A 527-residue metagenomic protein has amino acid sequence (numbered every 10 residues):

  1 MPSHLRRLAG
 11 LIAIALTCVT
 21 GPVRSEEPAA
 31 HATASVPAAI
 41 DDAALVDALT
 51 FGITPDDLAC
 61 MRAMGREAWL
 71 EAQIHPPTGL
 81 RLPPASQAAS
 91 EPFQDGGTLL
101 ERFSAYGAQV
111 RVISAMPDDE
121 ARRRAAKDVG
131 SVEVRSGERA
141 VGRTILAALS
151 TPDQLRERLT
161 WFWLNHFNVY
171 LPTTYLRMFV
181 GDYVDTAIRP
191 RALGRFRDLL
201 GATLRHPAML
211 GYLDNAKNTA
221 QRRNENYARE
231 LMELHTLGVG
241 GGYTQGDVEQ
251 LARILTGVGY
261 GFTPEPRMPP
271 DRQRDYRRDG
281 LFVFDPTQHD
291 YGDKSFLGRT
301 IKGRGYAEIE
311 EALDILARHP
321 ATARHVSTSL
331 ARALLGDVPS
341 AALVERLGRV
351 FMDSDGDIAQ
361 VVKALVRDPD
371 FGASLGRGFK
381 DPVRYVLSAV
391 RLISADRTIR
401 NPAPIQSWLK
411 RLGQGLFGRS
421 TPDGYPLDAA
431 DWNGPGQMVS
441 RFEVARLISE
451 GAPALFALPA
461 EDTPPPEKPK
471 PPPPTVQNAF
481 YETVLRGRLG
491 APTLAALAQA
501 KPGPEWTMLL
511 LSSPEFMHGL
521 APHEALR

Functional and structural regions predicted by a protein language model:
M1-G10: Bacterial N-terminal signal peptides that target proteins for export
A9-V19: Bacterial N-terminal signal peptides
P22-R24: Sec/Tat signal peptide C-region and signal peptidase I cleavage site
E26-D57, Q87-F93, H319, A323-S354 (+1 more regions): Flexible, low-complexity segments enriched for small/polar residues
I40-D41, G65, L204, G356: Extracytoplasmic
P55-H166, Y170-D182, A187: N-terminal accessory alpha/beta regions
R62-G65, I74, T203, L365-V366 (+1 more regions): A general structural motif at alpha-helix termini
R122-R124, A140-T144, L176-P402, E524-L526: Active-site substrate-binding loop specific to GH73 endo-beta-N-acetylglucosaminidase modules in bacterial autolysins
